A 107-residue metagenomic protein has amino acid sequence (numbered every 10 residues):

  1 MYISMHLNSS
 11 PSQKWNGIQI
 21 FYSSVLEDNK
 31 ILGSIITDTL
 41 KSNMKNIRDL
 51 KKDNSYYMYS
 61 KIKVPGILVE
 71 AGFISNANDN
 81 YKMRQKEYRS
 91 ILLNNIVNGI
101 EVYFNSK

Functional and structural regions predicted by a protein language model:
M1-K107: Active-site-proximal helix/loop segments of hydrolytic enzymes
